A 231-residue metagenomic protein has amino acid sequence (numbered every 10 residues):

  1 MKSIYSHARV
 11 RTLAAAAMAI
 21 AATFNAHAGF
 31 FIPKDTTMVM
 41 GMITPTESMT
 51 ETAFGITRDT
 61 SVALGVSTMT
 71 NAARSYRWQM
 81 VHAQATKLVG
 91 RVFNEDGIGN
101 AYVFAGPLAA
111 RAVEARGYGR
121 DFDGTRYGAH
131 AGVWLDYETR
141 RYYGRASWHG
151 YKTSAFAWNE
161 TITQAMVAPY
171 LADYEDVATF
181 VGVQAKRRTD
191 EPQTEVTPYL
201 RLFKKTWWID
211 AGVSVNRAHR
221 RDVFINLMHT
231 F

Functional and structural regions predicted by a protein language model:
M1-I32: Cleavable N-terminal export/targeting peptides
A28-T197, W207, V215: Outer-membrane pore/translocation modules
A83-A85, L200, H219-F231: Outer-membrane beta-barrel "beta-signal"
F203-K205: Alpha-helix capping and inter-helical loop/turn segments
